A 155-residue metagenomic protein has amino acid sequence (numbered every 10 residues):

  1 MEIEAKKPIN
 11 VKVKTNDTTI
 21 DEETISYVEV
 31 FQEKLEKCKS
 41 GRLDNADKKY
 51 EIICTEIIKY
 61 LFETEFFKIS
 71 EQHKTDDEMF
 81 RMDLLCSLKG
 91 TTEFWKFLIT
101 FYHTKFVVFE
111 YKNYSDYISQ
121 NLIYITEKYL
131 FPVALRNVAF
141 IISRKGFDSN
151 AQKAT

Functional and structural regions predicted by a protein language model:
M1-R42: Interfaces and regulatory segments of ATP-dependent nucleotide/adenylate/phosphodiester-chemistry enzymes
V30-T155: Catalytic core segments in nucleotide and nucleic-acid processing enzymes
